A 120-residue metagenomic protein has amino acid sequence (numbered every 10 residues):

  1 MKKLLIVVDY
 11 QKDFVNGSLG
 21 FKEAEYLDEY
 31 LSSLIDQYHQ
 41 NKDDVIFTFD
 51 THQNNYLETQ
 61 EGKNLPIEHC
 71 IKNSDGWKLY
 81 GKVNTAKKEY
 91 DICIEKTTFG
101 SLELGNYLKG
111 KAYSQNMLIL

Functional and structural regions predicted by a protein language model:
M1-E95: Active-site acidic carboxylates
Q37, G105-S114: Short amphipathic alpha-helix with an adjacent loop that forms part of the alpha/beta core around
Q53, I94, G110-L120: Catalytic cysteine-centered active loop of the rhodanese-like fold, especially the PTP/DSP P-loop
E95-L108: Glycine-rich oxoanion-binding loops at beta->alpha junctions
